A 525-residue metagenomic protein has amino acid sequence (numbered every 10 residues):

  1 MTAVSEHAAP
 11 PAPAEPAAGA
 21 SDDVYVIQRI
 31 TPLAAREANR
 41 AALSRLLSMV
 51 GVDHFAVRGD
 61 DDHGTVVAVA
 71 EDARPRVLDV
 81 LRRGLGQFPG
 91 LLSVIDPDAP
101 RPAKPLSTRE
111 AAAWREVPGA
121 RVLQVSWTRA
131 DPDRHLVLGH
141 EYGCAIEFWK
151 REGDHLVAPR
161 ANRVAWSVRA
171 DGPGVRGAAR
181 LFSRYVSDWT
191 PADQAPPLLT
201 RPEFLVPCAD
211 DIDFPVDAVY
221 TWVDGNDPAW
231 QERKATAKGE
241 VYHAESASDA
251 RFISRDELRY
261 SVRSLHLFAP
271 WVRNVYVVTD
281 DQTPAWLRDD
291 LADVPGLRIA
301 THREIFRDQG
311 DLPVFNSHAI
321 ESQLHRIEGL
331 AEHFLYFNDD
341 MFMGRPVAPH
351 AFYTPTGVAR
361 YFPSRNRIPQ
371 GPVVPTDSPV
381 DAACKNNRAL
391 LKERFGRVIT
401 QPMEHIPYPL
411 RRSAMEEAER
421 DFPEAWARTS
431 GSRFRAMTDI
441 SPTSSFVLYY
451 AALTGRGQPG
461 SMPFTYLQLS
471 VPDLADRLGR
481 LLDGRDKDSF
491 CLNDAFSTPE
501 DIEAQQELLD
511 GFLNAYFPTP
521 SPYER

Functional and structural regions predicted by a protein language model:
T2-H135: Noncatalytic N-terminal accessory/assembly modules of large enzymes
P75-R76, L85-D133, T438, P442-S444 (+1 more regions): Long, low-complexity C-terminal extensions of enzymes
P196-T221, Q323-G329: Short amphipathic alpha-helices and their capping/turn segments at secondary-structure boundaries
P215, G225-F252: A solvent-exposed, charged loop/short amphipathic helix patch at secondary-structure junctions
S246, I253-H266: Short, well-formed alpha-helical segments that are part of the catalytic scaffolds of diverse glycosyltransferases
I253, T283-A331: Active-site-proximal specificity loops/subdomain of glycosyltransferases
T283-P284, Q323-I368: GT-A fold catalytic core of metal-dependent nucleotide-sugar glycosyltransferases, centered on the diacidic
Y353-P355, A359-F434, T438: Long, charge-rich alpha-helical interaction segments
